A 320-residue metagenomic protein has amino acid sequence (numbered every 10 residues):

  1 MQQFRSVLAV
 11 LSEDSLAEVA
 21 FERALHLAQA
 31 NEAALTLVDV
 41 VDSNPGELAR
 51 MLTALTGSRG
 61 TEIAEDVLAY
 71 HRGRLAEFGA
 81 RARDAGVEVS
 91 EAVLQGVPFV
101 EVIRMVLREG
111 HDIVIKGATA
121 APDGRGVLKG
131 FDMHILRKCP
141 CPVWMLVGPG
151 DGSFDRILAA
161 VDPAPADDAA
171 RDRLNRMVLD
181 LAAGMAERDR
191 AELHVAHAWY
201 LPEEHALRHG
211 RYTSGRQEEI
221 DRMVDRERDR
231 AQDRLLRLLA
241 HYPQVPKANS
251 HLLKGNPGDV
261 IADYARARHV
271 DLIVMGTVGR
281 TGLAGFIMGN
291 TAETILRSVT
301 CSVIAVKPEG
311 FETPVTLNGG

Functional and structural regions predicted by a protein language model:
M1-Q3, L16, R23, P45 (+6 more regions): Structural beta-alpha unit
M1-S58, R156-Q217, T313: Small/aliphatic-rich secondary-structure junction motif
Q3-R5, F21, A30, F99-S153 (+1 more regions): Gly/Ser-rich helix-loop-strand patches that form or flank binding pockets for ribonucleotide-derived cofactors
A20, H71-R74, L174, V178 (+3 more regions): Hydrophobic alpha-helical membrane-association signature
T36-V38, S90-L94, W144, H194-A196 (+2 more regions): General small-molecule cofactor/ligand-binding pocket signal
G57-G73, Q217-R230: A short acidic, glycine-rich active-site loop that binds or catalyzes chemistry on phosphate/adenosine moieties
M133, D180-A183, L236, E293: Active-site phosphate/pyrophosphate- and oxyanion-stabilizing loops and adjacent acidic/basic residues in soluble
K138, A198, I220-M275, R280-T281 (+3 more regions): Charged, low-complexity C-terminal accessory regions
